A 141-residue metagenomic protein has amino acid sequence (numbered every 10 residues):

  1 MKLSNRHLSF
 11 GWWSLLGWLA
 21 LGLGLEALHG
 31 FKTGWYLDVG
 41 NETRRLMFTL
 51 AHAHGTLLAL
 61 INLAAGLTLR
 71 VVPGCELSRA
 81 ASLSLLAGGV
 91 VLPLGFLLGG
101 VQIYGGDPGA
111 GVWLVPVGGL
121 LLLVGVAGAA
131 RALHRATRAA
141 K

Functional and structural regions predicted by a protein language model:
M1-K141: Polytopic transmembrane helical bundles with strong interfacial aromatic enrichment
